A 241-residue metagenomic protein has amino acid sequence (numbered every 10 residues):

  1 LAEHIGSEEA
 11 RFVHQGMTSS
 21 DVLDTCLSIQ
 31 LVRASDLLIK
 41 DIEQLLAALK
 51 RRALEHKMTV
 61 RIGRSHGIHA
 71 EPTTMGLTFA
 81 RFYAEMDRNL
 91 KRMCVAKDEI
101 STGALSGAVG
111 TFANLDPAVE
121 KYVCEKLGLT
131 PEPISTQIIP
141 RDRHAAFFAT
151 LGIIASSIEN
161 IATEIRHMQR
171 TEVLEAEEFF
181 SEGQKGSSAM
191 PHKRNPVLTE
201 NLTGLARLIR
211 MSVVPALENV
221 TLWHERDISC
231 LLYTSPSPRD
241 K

Functional and structural regions predicted by a protein language model:
L1-S106, F112, D116-Y122, P131 (+2 more regions): A helix-coil-helix interface module used to build multimeric assemblies and to scaffold catalytic/cofactor sites
E8, R52-T59, K126-T130, M168 (+3 more regions): A short secondary-structure junction motif
I134-S135: A structural signal for small-residue-enriched, beta-sheet-centric alpha/beta enzyme cores and oligomeric scaffold folds
H144-R166, Q184-L232: A conserved active-site cap/scaffold subdomain adjacent to cofactor or substrate pockets
E177-G183: Short, surface-exposed loop/turn microsegments at beta-strand edges and helix-strand junctions
Y233-D240: Conserved small/polar residues in nucleotide/adenosyl-binding loops
